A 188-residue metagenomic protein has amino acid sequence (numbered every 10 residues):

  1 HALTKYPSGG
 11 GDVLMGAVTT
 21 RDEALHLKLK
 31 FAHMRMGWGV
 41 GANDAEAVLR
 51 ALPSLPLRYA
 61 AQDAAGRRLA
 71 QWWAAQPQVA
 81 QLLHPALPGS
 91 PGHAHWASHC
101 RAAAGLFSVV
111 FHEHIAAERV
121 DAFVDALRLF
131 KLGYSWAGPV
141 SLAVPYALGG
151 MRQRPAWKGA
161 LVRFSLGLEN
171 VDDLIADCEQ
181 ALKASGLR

Functional and structural regions predicted by a protein language model:
L3-L106, V110-L142, P155-W157: Active-site C-terminal subdomain of aminotransferase-like
R58, I115, S141-R188: PLP-dependent enzyme catalytic core of the Aspartate aminotransferase-like
